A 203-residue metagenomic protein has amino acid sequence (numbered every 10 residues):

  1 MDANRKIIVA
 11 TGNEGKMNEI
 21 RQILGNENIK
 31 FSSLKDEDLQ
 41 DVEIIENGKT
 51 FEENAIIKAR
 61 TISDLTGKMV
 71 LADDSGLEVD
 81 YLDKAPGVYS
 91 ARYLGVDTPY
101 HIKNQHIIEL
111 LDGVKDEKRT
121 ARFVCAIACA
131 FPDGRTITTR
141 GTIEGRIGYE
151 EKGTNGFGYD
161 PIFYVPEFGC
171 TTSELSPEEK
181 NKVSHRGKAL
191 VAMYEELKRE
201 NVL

Functional and structural regions predicted by a protein language model:
D2-I8, E14-L34, D38-L203: Anionic-ligand binding patches
